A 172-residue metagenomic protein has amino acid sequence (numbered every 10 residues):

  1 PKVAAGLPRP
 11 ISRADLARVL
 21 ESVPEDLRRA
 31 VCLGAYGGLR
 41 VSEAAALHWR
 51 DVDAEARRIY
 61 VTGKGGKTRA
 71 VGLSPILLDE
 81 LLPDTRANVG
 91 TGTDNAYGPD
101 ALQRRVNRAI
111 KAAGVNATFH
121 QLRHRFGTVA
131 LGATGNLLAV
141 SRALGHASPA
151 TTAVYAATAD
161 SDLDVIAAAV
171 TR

Functional and structural regions predicted by a protein language model:
P1-V41, A45, K67: Basic, Lys/Arg- and aromatic-enriched nucleic-acid-binding interface segment
L20, A56, G63-R108: C-terminal catalytic core of Y-nucleophile DNA break-rejoin enzymes
E21, A46, A54, V154-A157 (+1 more regions): Phosphate-coordinating loops and pocket residues in cytosolic domains that bind phosphorylated ligands
E21, V71, R86-A87, Q103-R142: Short, basic (Lys/Arg/His-rich) helix/loop patches that form interaction surfaces in the mid-to-C-terminal regions
S22, L33-G34, L47, V129-A133 (+2 more regions): Short alpha-helical segment immediately N-terminal to, or the first helix within, an HTH/HTH-like DNA-binding domain
G34-A56, L138-R142: Short, charged phosphate-coordinating catalytic segments
D51-A54, V115-N116, G135-A156, S161: Short, polar N-cap/turn motifs at the start of nucleic acid-interacting alpha helices
G72-P75, P83, A157-R172: DNA/chromatin major-groove-contacting recognition/catalytic segments
